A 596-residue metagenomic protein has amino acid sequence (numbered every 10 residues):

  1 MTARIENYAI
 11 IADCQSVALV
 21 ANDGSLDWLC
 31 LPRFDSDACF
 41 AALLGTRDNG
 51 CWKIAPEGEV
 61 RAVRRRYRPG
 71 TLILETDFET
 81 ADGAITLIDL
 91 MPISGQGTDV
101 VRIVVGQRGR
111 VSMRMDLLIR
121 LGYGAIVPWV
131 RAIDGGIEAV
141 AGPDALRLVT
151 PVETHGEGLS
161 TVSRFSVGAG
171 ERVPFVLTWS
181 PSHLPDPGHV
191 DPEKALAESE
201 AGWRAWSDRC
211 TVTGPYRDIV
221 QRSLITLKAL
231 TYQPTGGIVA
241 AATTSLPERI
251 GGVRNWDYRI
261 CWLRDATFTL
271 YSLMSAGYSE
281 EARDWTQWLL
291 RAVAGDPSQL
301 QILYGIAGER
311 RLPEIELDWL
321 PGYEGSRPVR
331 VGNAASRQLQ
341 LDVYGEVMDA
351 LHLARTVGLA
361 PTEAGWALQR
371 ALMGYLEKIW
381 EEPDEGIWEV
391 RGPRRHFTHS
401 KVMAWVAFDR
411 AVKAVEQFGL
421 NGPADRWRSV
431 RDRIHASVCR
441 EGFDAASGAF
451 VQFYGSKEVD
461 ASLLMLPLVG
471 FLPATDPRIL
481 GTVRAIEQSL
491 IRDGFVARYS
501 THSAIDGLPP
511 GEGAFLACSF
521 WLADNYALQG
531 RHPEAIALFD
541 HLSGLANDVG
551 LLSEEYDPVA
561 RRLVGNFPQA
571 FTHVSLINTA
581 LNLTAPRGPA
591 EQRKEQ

Functional and structural regions predicted by a protein language model:
M1-Q596: Acidic, mature catalytic/reactive cores of soluble proteins
